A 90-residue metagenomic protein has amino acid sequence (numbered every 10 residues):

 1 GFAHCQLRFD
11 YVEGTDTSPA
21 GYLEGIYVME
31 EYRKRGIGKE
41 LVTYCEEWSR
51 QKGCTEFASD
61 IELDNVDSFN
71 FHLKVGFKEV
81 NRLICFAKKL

Functional and structural regions predicted by a protein language model:
G1-L7, Y22, Y27: Conserved beta-strand in the GNAT
R8-D10, E31, D64: Short coil/turn motifs at secondary-structure junctions
F9-T17: A short, polar/charged loop-to-alpha-helix boundary motif
T17-E30, I84-C85: Conserved acetyl-CoA binding element of GNAT-fold acetyltransferases
G25-V28, K34-E47, N70-K74: Conserved acetyl-CoA-binding loop-helix of GNAT-fold acetyltransferases
V42, S49-I61: Conserved GNAT acetyl-CoA-binding A-motif
C54, L73-R82: Conserved acetyl-CoA-binding loop of GNAT-fold acetyltransferases
F57-S68, A87: Conserved beta-strand-loop-alpha-helix junction that forms the acyl-donor binding cleft
